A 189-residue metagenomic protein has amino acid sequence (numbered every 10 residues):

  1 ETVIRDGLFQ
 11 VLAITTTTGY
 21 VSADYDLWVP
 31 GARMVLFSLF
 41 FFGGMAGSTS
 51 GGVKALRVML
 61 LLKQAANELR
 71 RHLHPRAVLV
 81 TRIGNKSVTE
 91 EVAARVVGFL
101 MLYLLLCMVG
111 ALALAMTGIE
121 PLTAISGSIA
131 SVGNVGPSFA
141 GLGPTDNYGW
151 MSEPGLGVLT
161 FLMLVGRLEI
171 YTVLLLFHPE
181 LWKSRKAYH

Functional and structural regions predicted by a protein language model:
E1-H189: Membrane-proximal intracellular helices of multi-pass ion channels
